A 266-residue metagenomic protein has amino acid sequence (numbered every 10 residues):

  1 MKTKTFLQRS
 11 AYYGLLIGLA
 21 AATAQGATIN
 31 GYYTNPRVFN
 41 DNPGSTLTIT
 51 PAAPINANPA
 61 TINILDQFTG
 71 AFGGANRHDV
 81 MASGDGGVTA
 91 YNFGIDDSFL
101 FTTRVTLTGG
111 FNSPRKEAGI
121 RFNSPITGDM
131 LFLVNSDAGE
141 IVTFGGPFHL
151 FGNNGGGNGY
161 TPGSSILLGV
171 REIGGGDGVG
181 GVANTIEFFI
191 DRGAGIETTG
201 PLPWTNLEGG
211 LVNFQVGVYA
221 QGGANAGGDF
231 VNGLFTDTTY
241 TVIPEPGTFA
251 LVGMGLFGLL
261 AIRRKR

Functional and structural regions predicted by a protein language model:
K2-G14, P246: Bacterial N-terminal signal peptides that target proteins for export
I17-A24, F257-A261: Hydrophobic h-region of N-terminal signal peptides that target proteins for export in Gram-negative bacteria
G26-F99, Y160, V242: Low-complexity, Ser/Thr/Pro/Gly-rich disordered linker/stalk regions
T69-G145: Secretory/extracellular carbohydrate-interaction modules and structurally similar beta-sandwich "look-alikes"
T103, S165-P203: Carbohydrate-binding surfaces in secreted/extracellular proteins
F144-L167, G176-G178: Short, aromatic/His-centered strand-loop micro-motif at the edge of beta-sheets
T205-V242: Ligand-recognition surfaces built from glycine- and aromatic
E245-I262: A short, hydrophobic C-terminal helix/tail in secreted or cell-surface proteins
